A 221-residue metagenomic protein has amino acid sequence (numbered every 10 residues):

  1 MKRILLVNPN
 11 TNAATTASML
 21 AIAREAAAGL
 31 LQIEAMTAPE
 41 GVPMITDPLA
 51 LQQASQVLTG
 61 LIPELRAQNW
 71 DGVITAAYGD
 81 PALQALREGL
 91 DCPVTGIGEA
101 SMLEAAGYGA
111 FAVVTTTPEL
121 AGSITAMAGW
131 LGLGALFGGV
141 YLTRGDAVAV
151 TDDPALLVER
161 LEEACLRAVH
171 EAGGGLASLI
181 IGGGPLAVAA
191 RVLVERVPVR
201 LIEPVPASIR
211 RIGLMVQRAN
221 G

Functional and structural regions predicted by a protein language model:
R3-A26: N-terminal beta1-alpha1 ligand-phosphate binding loop
L6-V7, A67-A77, G173-G184: Periplasmic-binding protein-like
V7-P9, M36, V114, G182: Short hydrophobic segments within beta-strands
A35-T59, V148-D153: N-terminal beta-loop-helix "entrance" segment that forms/cooperates in small-molecule cofactor or anionic ligand
D47-Q68, L156-C165: Glycine-rich, highly charged phosphate/nucleotide-binding loops
R87-G107, L193-I212: Short, acidic/small-residue loops that bind anionic groups at enzyme active sites
T117-G173, A177-G183: Active-site rim beta-loop-alpha module in soluble metabolic enzymes
V169, I212-N220: Short, hydrophobic alpha-helical segments
